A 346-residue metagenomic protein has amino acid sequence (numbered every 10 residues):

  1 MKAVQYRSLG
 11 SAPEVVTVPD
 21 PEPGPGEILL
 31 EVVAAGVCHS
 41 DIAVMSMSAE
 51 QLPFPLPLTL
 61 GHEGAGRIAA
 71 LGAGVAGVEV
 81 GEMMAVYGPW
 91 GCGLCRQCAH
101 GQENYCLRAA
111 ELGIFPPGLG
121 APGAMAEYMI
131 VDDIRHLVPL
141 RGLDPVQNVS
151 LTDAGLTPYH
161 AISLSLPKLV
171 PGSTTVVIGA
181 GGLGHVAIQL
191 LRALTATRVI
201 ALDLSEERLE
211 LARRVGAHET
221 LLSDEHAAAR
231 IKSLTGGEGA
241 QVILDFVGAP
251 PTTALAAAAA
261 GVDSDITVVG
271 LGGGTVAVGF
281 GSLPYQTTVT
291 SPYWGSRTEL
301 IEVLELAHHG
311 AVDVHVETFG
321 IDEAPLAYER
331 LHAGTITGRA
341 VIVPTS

Functional and structural regions predicted by a protein language model:
M1, A254-A258, L300-S346: C-terminal hydrophobic helical "lid"/dimerization subdomain of Rossmann-like NAD(P)H-dependent oxidoreductases
M1-A65, E127-M129, V343-S346: Short N-terminal strand-loop motif that marks the start of NAD(P)H/FAD-dependent oxidoreductase cofactor-binding domains
P21-A35, A49-A99, R141-L143: Glycine-rich beta-strand-centered segment in the early N-terminal region that forms part of a ligand/cofactor-binding
C38, Y87-L137, R141: Cysteine-cluster motifs in flexible loop/terminal segments that predominantly coordinate metals
V80, M84, Y128, H136 (+3 more regions): Mid-domain Rossmann-like dinucleotide-binding core that forms the NAD(H)/NADP(H) cofactor-binding site
L166-P171, E210-T288: Glycine-rich cofactor phosphate-binding loops and adjacent beta1-alpha1 units of small-molecule cofactor enzyme domains
L202-L204, F246, Y293: N-terminal Rossmann-fold cofactor-binding loop
D265-T267, A277-E317, T335: Rossmann-fold dehydrogenase core element
